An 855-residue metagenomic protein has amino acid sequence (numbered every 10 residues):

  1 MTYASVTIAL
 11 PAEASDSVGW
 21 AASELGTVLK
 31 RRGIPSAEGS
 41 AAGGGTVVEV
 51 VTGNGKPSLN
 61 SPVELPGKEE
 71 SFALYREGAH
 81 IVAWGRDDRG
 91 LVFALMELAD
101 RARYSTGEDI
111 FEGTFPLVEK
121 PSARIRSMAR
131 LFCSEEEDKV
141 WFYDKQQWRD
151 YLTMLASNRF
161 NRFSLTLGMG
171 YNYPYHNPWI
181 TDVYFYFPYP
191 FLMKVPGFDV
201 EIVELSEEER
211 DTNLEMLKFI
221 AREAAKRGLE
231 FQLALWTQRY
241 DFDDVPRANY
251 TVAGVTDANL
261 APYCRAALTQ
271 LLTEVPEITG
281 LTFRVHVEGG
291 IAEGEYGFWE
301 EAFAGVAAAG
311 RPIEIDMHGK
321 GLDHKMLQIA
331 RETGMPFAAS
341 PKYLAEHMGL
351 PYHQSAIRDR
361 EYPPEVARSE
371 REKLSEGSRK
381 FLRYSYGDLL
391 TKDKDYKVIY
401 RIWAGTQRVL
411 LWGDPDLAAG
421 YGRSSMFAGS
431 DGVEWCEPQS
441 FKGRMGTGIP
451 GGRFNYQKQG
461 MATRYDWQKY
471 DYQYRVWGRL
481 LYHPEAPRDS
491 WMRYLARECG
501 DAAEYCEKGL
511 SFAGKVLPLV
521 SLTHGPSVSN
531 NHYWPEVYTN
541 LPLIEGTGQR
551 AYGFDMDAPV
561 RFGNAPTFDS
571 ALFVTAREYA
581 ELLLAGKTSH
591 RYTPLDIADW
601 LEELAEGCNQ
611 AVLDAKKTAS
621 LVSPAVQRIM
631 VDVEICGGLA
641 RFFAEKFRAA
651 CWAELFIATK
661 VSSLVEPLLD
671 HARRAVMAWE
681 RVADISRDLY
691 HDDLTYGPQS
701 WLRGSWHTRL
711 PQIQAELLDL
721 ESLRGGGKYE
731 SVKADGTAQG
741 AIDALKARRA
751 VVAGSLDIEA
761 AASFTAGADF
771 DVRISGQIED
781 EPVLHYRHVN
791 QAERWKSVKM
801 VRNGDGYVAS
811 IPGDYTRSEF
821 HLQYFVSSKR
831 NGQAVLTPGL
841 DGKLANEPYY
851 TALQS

Functional and structural regions predicted by a protein language model:
T2-S5, E13-E24, V28, L65-N259 (+6 more regions): Feature activates predominantly on carbohydrate-active enzymes
L29, D87, L155, F283 (+2 more regions): Conserved, mostly hydrophobic/aromatic
E38-L65: Short, well-ordered secondary-structure micro-motifs within conserved domains or adaptor modules
D87, F132-S134, M169, L235-T237 (+9 more regions): Short, flexible loop/turn elements at secondary-structure junctions
S105-T106, N161, Y173-H176, T181-D182 (+3 more regions): Catalytic-core regions of glycoside hydrolase
W236-A261, E274-T279, H286-Y296, Q627-A644 (+2 more regions): Aromatic-lined, polymer-binding surfaces characteristic of secreted/periplasmic polysaccharide-degrading enzymes
E437, F441-L710, E716: C-terminal non-catalytic alpha-helical accessory regions
L720-S855: Glycan-association/targeting regions that enable binding to alpha-glucans and other polysaccharides
